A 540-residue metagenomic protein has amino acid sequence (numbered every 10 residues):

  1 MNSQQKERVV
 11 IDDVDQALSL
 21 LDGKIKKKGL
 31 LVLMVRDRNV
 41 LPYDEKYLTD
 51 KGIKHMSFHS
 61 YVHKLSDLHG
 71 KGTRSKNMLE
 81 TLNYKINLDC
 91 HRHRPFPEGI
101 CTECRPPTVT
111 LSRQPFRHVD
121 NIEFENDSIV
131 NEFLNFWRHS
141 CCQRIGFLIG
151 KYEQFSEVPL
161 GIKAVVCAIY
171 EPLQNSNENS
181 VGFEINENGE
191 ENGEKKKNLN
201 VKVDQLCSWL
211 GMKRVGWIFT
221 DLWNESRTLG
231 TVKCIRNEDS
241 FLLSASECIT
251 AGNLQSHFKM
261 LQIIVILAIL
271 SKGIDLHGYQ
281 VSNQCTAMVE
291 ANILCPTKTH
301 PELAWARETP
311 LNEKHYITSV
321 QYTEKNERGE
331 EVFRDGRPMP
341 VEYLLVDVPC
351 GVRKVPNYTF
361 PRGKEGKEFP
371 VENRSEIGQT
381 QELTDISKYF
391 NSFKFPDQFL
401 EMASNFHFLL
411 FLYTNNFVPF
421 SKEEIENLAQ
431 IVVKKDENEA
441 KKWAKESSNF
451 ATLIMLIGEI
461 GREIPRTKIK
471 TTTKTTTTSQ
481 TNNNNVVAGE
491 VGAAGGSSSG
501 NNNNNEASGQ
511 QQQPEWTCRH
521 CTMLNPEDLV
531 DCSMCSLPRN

Functional and structural regions predicted by a protein language model:
N2-G216, T220-E308, K314, S319 (+4 more regions): N-terminal beta-strand/alpha-helix entry module and adjacent surface of metal-dependent catalytic domains
Y43, E98, E515, L529-C532: Residues immediately within or flanking Cys/His clusters that coordinate Zn2+ in small zinc-binding modules
H91-F96, N525-D531: Short linker/helix segments within small regulatory modules
I100-E103, T517, L524, D531: The −1 position to Zn-ligating cysteines in a subset of zinc-ribbon hairpins
R105-T108, T522, S536: Cys/His-coordinated zinc-binding microdomains
I264-N427: Eukaryote-biased recognition of electropositive, low-complexity segments and basic polyanion/acidic-motif-binding
S392, D397-G495, N504-H520: Extended non-globular C-terminal regions
Q511-Q513, P526, V530, L537: Cys/His-clustered metal-coordination modules, chiefly Zn-binding fingers
